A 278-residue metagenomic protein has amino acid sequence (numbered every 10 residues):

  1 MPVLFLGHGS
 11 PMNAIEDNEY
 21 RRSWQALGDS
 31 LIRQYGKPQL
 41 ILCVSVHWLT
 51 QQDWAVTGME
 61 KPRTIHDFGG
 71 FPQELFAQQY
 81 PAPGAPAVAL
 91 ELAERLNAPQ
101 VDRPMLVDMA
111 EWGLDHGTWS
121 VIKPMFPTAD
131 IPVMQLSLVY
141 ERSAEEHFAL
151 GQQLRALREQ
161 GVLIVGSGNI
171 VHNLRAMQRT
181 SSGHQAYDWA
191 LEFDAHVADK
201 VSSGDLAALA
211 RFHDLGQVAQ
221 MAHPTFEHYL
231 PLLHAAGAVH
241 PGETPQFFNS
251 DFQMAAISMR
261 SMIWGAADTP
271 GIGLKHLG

Functional and structural regions predicted by a protein language model:
M1-V107: A short aromatic-anchored loop/beta-hairpin motif
P2-L6, L40-S45, L136, L157-I170 (+1 more regions): Beta-strand elements within well-structured catalytic alpha/beta cores of enzymes that handle phosphate/sulfate esters
L4-F5, D67-P72, F126-Q135, A210: Short, basic/glycine-rich phosphate-binding loops at helix/coil junctions that contact nucleotide phosphates
S10, W48, Y140, N169-V171: Short, glycine/serine-rich, charged loops/turns that create anion-binding and catalytic segments at active sites
L27-S30, Q153-L157: Catalytic-core regions built around general acid/base machinery
L75-P83, S137-A144, A219: Flexible, glycine/proline-enriched loop segments at strand-loop-helix junctions that form or flank small-ligand binding
A89-E146: Internal, conserved structured core segments that host functional sites
E94, A98, I131-P132, E141-R142 (+3 more regions): Surface-exposed, charge/polar-rich loops and edge strands
